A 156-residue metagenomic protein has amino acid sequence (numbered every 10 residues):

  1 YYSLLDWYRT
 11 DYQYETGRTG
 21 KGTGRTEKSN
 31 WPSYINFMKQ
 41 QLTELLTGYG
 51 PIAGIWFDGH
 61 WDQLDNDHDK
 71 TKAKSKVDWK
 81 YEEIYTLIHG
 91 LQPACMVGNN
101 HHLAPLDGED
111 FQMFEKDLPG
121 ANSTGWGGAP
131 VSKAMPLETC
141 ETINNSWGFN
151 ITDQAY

Functional and structural regions predicted by a protein language model:
Y1-Y156: Mature catalytic domains of secreted/periplasmic carbohydrate-active enzymes
